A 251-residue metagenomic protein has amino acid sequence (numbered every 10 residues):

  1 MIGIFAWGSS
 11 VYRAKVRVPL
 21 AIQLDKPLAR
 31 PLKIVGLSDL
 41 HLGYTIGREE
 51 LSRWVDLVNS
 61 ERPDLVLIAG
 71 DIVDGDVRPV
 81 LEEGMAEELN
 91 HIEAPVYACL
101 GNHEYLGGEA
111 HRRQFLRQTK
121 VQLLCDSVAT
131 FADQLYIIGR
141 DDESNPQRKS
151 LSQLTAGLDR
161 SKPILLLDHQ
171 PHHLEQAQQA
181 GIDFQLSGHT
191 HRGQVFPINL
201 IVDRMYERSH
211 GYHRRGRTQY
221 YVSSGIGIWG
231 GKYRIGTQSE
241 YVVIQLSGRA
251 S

Functional and structural regions predicted by a protein language model:
M1-V11: Internal/C-terminal transmembrane anchor helices
A14-V16: Juxtamembrane/interface segments at transmembrane-helix termini
V18, Q23-S251: Soluble catalytic domains of enzymes that build or remodel membrane lipids, polysaccharides, and related
